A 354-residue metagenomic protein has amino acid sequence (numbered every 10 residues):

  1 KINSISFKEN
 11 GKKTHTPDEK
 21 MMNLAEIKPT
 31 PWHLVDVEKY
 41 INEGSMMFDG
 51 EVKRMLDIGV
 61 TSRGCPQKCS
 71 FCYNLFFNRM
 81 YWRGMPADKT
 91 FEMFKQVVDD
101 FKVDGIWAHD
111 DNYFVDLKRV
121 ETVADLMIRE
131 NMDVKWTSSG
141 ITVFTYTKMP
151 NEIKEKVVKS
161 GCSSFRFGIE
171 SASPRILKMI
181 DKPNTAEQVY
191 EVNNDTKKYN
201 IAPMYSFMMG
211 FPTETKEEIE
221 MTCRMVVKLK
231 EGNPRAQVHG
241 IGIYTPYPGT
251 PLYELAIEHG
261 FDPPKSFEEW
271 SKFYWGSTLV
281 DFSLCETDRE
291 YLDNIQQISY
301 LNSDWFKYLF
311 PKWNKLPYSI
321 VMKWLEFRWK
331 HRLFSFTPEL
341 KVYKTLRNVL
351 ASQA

Functional and structural regions predicted by a protein language model:
K1, V227-N233: Basic phosphate/pyrophosphate-binding loop/patch that engages nucleotide-derived ligands
K1-L24, T245, G249: Glycine-rich beta-alpha loop elements in corrinoid/cobalamin-binding modules across cobalamin-dependent enzymes
T14, D104, K135, P234-I241: Acidic/polar loop patches that form or flank catalytic/metal-binding clefts of enzymes that bind anionic ligands
W32-M204, M209-F211, M221-R224: Radical SAM [4Fe-4S] cluster-binding motif and immediate context
M47, P251, P264-A354: Radical SAM enzyme core and accessory elements
Q67, K118, R175, M179-I180 (+2 more regions): Flexible glycine/acidic-rich beta-alpha junction loops that bind and position SAM and/or redox cofactors in anaerobic
A202-P203, A236-H239, L309: Bilobed periplasmic-binding protein-like "clamshell/Venus-flytrap" ligand-binding domains
